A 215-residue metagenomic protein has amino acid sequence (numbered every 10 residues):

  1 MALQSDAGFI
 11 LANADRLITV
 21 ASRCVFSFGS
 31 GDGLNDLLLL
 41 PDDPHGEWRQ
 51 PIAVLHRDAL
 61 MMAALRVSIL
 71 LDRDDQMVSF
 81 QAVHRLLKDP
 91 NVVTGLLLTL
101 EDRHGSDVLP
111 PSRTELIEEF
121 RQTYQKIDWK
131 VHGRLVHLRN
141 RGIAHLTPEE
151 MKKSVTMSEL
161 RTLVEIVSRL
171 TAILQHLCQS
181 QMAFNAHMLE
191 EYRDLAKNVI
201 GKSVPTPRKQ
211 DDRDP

Functional and structural regions predicted by a protein language model:
M1-V131, S154-P215: Amphipathic alpha-helical interface segments
Y124-K152: Histidine-centered, metal-coordinating catalytic motifs and their short helical/loop contexts
